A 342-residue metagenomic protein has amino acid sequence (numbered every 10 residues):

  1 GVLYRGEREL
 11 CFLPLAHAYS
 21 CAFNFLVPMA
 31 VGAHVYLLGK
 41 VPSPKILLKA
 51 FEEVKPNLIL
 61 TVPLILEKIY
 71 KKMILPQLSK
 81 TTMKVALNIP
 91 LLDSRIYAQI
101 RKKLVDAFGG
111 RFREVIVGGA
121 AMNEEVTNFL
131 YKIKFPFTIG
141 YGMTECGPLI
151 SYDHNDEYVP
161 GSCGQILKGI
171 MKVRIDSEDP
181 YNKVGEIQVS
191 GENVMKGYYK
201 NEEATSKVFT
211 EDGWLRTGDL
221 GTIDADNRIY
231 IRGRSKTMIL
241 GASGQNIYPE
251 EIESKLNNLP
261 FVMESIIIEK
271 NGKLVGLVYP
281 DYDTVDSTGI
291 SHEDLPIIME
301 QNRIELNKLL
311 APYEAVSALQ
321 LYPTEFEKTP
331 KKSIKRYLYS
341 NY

Functional and structural regions predicted by a protein language model:
G1-R8, L15-K103, R111: Conserved AMP-binding/adenylation subdomain of ANL enzymes
Y36-L38, R111, V115, M122-G185 (+2 more regions): Conserved ATP-binding loop and adjacent catalytic segment of the adenylate-forming AMP-binding
I59-V62, K172-V173, N227, L256 (+3 more regions): Residue-level signal for inorganic ion chemistry
I89-E124, M299-N307, P312-Y313: Alpha-helix-centered segments that form part of catalytic cores
R174, P180-G241: Conserved ATP-binding/catalytic segment of the ANL
V194, R228-N257, D283-D294, A311-V316: Adenylate-forming
L220, N258-Y282, N307: C-terminal boundary motif of the adenylate-forming
E264, G272, R303-Y342: Conserved C-terminal "lid"/linker of ANL adenylate-forming enzymes
